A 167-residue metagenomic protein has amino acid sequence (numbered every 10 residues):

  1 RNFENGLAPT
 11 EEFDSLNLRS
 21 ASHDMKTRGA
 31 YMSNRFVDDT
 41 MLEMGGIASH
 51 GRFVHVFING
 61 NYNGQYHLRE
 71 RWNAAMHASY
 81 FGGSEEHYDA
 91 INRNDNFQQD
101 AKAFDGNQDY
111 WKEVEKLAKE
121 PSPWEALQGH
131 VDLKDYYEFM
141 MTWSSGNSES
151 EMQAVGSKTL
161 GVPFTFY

Functional and structural regions predicted by a protein language model:
R1-M25, A30-M32, F36, E43-S49 (+1 more regions): Internal "kinase-insert"/substrate-recognition segments embedded within catalytic cores of ATP-dependent enzymes
